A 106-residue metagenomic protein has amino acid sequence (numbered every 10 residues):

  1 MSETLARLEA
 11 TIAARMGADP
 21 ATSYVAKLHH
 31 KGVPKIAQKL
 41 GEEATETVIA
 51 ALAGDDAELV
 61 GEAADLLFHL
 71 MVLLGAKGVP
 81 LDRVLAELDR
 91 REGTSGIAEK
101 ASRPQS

Functional and structural regions predicted by a protein language model:
M1-A63, L67-S106: Flexible "arm" and connector segments at domain edges
